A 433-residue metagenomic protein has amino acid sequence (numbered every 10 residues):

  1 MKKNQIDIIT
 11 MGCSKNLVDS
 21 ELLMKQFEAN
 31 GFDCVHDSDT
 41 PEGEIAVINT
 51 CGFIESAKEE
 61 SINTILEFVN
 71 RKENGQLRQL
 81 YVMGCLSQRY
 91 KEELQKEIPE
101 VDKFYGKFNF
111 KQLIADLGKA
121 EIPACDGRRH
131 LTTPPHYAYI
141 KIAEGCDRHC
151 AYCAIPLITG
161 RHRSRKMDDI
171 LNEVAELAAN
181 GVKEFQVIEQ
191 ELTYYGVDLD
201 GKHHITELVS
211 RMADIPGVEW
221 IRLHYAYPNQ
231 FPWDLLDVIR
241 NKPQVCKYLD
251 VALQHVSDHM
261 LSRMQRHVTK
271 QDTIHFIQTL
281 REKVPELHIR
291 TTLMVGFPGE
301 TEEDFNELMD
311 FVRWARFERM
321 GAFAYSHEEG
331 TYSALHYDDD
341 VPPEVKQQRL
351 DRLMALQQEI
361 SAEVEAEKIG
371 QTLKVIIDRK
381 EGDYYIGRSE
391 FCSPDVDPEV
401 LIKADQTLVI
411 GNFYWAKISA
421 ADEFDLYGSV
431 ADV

Functional and structural regions predicted by a protein language model:
M1-Y195, V245, L249, Q271-E282 (+5 more regions): Proteins enriched for Cys/Gly/acidic motifs involved in redox and nucleic-acid/cofactor modification
Q79-G84, R89, L94, A179-E303 (+1 more regions): Conserved SAM/AdoMet-binding glycine-rich loop
D102, K183, E219, E318 (+2 more regions): Short acidic/polar active-site loop segments enriched in Thr and Asp
K111, R148, T193, D258-H259 (+2 more regions): Glycine-centered loop/turn positions within well-structured domains that cap or flank conserved ligand/cofactor-binding
L131, D237-N241, L253, E365-E367 (+1 more regions): Replace "in large, NTP-powered and nucleic-acid-processing enzymes" with "in large, NTP-powered factors and other
C150, I170, V187, L223 (+7 more regions): Conserved, mostly hydrophobic/aromatic
E189, Y225, L253-H255, T291-V295 (+6 more regions): Active-site proximal loops enriched in glycine and acidic residues that flank catalytic Cys/His/Asp and coordinate
S333-V433: Terminal RNA-binding accessory module
